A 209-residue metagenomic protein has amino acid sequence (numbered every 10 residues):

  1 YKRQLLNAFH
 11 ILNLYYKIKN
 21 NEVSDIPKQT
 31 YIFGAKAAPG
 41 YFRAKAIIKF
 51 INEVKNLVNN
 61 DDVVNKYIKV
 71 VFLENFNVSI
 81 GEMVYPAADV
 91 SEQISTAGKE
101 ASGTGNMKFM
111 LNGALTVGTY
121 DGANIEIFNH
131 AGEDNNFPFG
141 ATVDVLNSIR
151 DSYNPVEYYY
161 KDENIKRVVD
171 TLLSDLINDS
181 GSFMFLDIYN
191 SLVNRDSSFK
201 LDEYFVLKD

Functional and structural regions predicted by a protein language model:
Y1: Conserved small/polar residues in nucleotide/adenosyl-binding loops
Q4, A37-A44, E74, S95 (+2 more regions): Hydrophobic alpha-helical scaffolding
L6-L12, K19-A35, K208-D209: Flexible, glycine-rich loop/tail regions that form catalytic "lids" or insertion modules at the edges of active sites
N7-H10, F42-A46, G81-Y85, S102-N106 (+1 more regions): A short acidic (Asp/Glu
L14-V23, V58-N60, S79-E82, T104-N106 (+1 more regions): Generic recognition of flexible, low-complexity loop/linker segments
Y15-P27, E53-I68, A87, A97-K99 (+2 more regions): Secondary-structure transition/capping motifs at alpha-helix termini and the adjoining loop/turn into the next element
D25, Y31-E82, A87-V90: Catalytic cores of eukaryotic secretory-pathway lumenal/extracellular enzymes that build and remodel glycoconjugates
P86-A87, I94-K208: Catalytic binding pocket for nucleotide-activated donors in carbohydrate/polymer assembly enzymes
